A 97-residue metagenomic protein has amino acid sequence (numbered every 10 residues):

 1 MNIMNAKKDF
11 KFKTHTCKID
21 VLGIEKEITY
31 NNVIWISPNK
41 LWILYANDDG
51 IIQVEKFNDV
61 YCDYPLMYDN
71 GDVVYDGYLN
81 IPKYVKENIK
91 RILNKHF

Functional and structural regions predicted by a protein language model:
N2-K26: Negatively charged, low-complexity tracts enriched in Asp/Glu with abundant Ser/Thr
I3, P82, K86-E87: General helical secondary-structure elements
L22-Y84: Acidic, low-complexity, intrinsically disordered interaction modules
N88-I92: Charge-rich, solvent-exposed alpha-helical interaction surfaces
L93-F97: Short acidic DE-rich linear segments
